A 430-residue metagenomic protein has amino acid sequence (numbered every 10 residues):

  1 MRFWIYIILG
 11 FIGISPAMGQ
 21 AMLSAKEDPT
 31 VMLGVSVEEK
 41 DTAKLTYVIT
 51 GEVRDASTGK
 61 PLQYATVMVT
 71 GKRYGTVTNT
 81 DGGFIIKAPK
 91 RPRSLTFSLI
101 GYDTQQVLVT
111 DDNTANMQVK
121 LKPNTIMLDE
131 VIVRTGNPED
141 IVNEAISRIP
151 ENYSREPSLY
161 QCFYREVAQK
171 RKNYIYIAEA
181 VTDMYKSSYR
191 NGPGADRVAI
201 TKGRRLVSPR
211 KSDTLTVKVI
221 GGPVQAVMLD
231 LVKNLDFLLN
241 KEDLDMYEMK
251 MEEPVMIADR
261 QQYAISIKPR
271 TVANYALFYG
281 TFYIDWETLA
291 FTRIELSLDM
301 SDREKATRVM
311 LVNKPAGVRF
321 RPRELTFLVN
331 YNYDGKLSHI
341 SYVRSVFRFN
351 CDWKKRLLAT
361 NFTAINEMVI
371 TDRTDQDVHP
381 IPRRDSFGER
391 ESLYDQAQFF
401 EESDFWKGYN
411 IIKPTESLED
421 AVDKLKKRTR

Functional and structural regions predicted by a protein language model:
M1-T30, V37-T46, V67, L128 (+1 more regions): Bacterial Sec-dependent N-terminal signal peptides
L23, P29-E39, K120-E248, A258-Q261 (+2 more regions): Surface-exposed, low-complexity/disordered segments and acidic/polar micro-motifs at processing/linker regions
Y47-D55, G82-F84, V119, V131: A short, amphipathic beta-strand motif
Y47-I49, A56-G71: Short, ordered, surface-exposed loop/turn motifs in non-cytosolic proteins
G59, I85-P92: Short Pro-Gly-centered beta-turn/loop motif in secreted/extracellular proteins
V69, T96-V107: A short, solvent-exposed loop/turn motif at the edges and junctions of modular extracellular/periplasmic domains
R73-G83: Short, acidic Ser/Thr/Gly-rich low-complexity loop/linker segments typical of extracellular and cell-surface proteins
L235-W286, A290-S297: Extended beta-strand-rich segments in extracellular/periplasmic secretory proteins, especially within noncatalytic
